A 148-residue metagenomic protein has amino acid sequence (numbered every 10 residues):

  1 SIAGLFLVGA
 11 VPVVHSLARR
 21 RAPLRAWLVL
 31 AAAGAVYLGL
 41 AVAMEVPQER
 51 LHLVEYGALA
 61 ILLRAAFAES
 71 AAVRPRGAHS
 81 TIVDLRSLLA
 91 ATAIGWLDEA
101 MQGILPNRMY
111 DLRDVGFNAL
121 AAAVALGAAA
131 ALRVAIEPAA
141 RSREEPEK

Functional and structural regions predicted by a protein language model:
S1-I104, L112, L126-G127, R133-R141 (+1 more regions): Bulky hydrophobic segments
G116-A125: Small-residue-rich transmembrane alpha-helices that serve as helix-helix interface/gating elements in multipass
L120, P146-E147: Residue-level detector of intrinsically disordered/flexible regions characterized by low predicted structural confidence
